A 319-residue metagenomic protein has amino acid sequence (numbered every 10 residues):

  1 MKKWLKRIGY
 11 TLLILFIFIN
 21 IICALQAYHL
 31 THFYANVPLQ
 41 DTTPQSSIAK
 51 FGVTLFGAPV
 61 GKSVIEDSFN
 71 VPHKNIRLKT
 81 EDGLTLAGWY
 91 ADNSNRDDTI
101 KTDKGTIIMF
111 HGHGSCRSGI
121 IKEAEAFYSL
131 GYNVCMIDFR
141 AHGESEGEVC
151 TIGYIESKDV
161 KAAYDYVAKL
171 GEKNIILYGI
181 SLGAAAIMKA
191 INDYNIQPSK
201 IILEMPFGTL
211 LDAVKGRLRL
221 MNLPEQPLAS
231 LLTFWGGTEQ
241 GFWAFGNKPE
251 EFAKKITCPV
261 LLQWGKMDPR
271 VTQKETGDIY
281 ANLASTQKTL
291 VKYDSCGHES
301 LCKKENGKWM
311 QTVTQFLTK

Functional and structural regions predicted by a protein language model:
I8, F16-K79: An N-terminal hydrophobic leader/cap segment in hydrolases
H113-A126, F139: The serine-hydrolase catalytic nucleophile loop
F127-E146: Conserved alpha/beta-hydrolase
C150-L170: Alpha/beta-hydrolase active-site loop
K189-A244, F252: Hydrolase active-site cap/lid region
K255-I256, L262-W264, D268: Short beta-strand/loop motif that positions the catalytic acidic residue of the alpha/beta-hydrolase fold
P269-E275: Conserved alpha/beta-hydrolase "acid-adjacent" motif
C296-N306: Catalytic histidine-centered segment of alpha/beta-hydrolase-like enzymes
